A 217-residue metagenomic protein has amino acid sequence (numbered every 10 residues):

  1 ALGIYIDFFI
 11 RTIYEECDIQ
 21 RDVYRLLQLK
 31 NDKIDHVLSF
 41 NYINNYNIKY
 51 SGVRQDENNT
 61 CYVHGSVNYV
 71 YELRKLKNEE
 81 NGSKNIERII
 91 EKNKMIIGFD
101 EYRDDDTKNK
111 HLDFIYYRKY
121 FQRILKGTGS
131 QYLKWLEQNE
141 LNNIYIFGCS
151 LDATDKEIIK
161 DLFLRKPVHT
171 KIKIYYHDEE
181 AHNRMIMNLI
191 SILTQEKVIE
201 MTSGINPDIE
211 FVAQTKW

Functional and structural regions predicted by a protein language model:
A1-I124: Extended, H/D-rich, highly charged conserved domains that either
R21-L26, S130-Y132, K160: A generic local structural motif
N93-L133, E137, V198-W217: Extended, charge-rich low-complexity interaction segments
Y132-W217: SIR2/sirtuin-family catalytic core signature
